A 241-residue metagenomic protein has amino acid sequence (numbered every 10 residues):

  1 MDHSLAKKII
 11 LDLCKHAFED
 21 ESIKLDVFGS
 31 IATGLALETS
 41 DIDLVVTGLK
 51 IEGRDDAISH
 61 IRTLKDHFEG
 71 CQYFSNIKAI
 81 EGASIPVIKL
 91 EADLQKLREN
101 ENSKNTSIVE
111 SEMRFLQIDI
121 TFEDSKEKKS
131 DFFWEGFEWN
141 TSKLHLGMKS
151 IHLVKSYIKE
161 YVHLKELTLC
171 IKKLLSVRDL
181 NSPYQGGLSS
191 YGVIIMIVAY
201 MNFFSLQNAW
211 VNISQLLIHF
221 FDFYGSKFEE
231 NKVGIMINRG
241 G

Functional and structural regions predicted by a protein language model:
M1-V27, N100: Helical scaffold of the NTase/Pol beta-like nucleotidyltransferase catalytic core
L11-K15, E19, I61-E69, I85 (+6 more regions): Amphipathic alpha-helical interaction motifs in eukaryotic regulatory proteins
D12-A17, I23-K24, I31-A36, E52 (+4 more regions): Beta-strand elements of modular eukaryotic interaction domains
D26-S30, V45-L49, I80-G82, E91-D93 (+3 more regions): Structured beta-strand/turn binding interfaces of compact recognition modules in eukaryotic regulators
G29-E69, L116-F122, I197: Catalytic metal-binding acidic patch
S59-F133, E138: Conserved catalytic core of two-metal-ion nucleotidyltransferases
F137-S190: Basic, alpha-helical interaction scaffolds
C170-K173, G187-S189, I195-G241: Pol beta-like nucleotidyltransferase catalytic core
